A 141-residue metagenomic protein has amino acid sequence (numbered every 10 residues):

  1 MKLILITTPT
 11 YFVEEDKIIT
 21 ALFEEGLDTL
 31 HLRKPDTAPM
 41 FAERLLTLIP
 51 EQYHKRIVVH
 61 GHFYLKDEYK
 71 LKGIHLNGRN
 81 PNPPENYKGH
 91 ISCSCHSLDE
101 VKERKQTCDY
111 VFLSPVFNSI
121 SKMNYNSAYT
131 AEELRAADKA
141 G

Functional and structural regions predicted by a protein language model:
M1-Y110, A136-K139: Conserved N-terminal beta1-alpha1 strand-loop-helix module at the mouth
Y110-G141: Active-site/ligand-binding-proximal alpha/beta "capping" segment
